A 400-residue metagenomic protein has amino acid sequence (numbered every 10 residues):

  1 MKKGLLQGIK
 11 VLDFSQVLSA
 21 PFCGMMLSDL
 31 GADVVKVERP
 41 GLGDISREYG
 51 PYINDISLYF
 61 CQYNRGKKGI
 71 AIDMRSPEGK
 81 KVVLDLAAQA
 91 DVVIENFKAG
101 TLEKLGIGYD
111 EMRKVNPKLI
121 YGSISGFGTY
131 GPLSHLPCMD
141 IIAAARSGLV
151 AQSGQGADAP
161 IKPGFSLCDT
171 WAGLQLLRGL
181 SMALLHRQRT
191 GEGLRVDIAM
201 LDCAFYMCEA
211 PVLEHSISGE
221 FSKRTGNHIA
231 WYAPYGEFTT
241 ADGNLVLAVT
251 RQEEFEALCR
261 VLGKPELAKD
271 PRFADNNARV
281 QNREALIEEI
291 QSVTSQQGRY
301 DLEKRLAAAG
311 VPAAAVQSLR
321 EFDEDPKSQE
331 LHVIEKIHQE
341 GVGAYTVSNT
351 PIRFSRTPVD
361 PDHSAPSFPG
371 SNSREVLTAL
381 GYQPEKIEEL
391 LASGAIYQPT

Functional and structural regions predicted by a protein language model:
M1-R189, R374-T400: N-terminal helix-loop segment corresponding to the beta1-alpha1 unit of nucleotide/adenylate-binding folds
K2, V342-E389: Flexible, small-/acidic-enriched active-site or ligand-binding loops
G41, F127-G128, M200-F205, D242-N244 (+2 more regions): Glycine-rich beta-alpha junction loops
F60, T225-A230, Y235-E237, V342-Y345 (+1 more regions): Short Gly/Pro-enriched turn/cap motifs at secondary-structure boundaries
T129, A157-F165, Q188-A204, K223-A230 (+2 more regions): Conserved Rossmann-fold dehydrogenase catalytic segment
G173-G193, Y206-S218, C259-E266: Oxidoreductase and adenylate-handling cofactor-binding alpha/beta cores
A233-A309, A313: Aromatic-enriched alpha-helical interface/lid elements that frame and gate functional surfaces
A308-D362: A glycine-rich dinucleotide-binding beta-alpha-beta segment and adjacent secondary-structure elements that constitute
